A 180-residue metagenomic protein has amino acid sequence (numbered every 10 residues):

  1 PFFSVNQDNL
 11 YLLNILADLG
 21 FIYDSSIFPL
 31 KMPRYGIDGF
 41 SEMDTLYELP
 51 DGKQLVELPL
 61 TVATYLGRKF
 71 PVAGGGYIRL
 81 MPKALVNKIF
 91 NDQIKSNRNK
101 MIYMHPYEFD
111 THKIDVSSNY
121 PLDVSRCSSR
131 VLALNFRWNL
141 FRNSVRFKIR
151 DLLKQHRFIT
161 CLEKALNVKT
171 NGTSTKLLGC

Functional and structural regions predicted by a protein language model:
F2-Y103: Active-site-adjacent pocket scaffolds in enzyme catalytic domains
Y23, L80-C180: C-terminal domain-boundary segment and adjacent tail
